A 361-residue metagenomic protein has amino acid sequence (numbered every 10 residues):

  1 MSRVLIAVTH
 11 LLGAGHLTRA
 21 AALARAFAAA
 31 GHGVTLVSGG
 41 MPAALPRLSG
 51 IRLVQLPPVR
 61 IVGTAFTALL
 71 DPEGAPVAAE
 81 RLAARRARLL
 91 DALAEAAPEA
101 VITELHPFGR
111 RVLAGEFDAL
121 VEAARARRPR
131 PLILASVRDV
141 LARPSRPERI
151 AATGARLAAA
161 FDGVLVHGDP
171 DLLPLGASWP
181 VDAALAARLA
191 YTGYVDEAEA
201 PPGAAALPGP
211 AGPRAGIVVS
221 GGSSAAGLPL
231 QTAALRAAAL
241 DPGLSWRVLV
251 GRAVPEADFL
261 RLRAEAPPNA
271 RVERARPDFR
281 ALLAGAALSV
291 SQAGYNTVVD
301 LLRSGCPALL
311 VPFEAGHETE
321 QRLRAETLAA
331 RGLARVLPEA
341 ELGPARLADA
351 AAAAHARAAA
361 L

Functional and structural regions predicted by a protein language model:
M1-G13, L105: Nucleotide-activated donor-dependent transferases that construct or modify glycoconjugates
R3, A26-E80, A84-R86: Conserved nucleotide-sugar phosphate-binding/catalytic loop shared by glycosyltransferases and other
V8-A21, G227-L228: A short, glycine/small-residue-rich beta-strand->loop->alpha-helix junction that serves as a flexible
A24, Y194-L288, R322, A340-E341: Donor-nucleotide binding loops and adjacent catalytic segments primarily of GT-B fold Leloir glycosyltransferases
R88-A158: Conserved nucleotide-sugar donor-interacting segment of glycosyltransferase catalytic cores, predominantly GT-B
S136-G227, G251-V254: A nucleotide-sugar donor-handling region in carbohydrate enzymes
A284-T297, C306-P307: Acidic donor-binding loop of glycosyltransferase active sites
G316-A352: Change "using UDP/GDP/dTDP sugars" to "using nucleotide sugars
